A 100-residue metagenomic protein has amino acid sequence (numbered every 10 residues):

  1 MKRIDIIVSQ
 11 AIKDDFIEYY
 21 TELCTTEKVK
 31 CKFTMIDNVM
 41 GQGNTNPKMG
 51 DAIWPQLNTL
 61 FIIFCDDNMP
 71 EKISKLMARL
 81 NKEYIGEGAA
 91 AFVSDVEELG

Functional and structural regions predicted by a protein language model:
M1-G100: Positively charged, small/polar-rich N-terminal and surface patches that mediate targeting and assembly and bind
